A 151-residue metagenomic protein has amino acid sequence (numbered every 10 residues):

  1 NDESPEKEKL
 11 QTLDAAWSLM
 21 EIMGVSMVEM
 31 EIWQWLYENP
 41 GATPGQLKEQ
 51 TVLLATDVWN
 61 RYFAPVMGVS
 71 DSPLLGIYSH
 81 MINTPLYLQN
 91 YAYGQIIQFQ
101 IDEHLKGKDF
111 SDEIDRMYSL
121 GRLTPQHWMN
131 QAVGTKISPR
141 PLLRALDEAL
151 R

Functional and structural regions predicted by a protein language model:
N1-Q34, E38: Acidic/histidine-rich catalytic neighborhood
S26, M30-R151: C-terminal, non-catalytic "cap/extension" segments appended to globular domains
